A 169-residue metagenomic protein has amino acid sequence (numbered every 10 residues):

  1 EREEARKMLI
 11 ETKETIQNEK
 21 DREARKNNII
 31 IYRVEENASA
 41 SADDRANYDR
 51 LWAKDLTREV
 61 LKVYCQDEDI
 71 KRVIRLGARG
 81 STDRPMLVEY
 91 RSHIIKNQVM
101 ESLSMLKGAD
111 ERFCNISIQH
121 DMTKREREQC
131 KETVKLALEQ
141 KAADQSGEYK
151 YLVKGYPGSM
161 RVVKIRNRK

Functional and structural regions predicted by a protein language model:
E1-K169: C-terminal folded interaction/catalytic domains of modular proteins that assemble large macromolecular complexes
